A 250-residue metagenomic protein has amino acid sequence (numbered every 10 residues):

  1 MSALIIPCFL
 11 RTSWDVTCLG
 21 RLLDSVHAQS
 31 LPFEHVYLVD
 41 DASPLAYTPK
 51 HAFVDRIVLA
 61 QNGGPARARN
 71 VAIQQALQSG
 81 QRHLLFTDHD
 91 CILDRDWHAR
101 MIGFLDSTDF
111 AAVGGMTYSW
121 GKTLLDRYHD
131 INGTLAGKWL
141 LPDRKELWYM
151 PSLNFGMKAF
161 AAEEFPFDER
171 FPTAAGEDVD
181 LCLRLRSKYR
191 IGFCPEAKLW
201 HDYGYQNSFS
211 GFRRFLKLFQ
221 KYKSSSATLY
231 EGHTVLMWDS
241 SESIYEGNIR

Functional and structural regions predicted by a protein language model:
R21-F33: Short, acidic, metal-binding catalytic loop of nucleotide-sugar glycosyltransferases
A60-A76: Glycine-rich, basic loop-to-helix element that forms the pyrophosphate-binding segment of sugar-nucleotide handling
Q81-I92: Short beta-strand-to-loop acidic/aromatic patch adjacent to the donor-nucleotide binding site
D96-R127: Conserved donor NDP-sugar-binding/catalytic core segment of glycosyltransferases
W139-M157: A recurrent flexible, glycine/aromatic-enriched loop bordering the glycosyltransferase active site that acts as
T173-L181: Acidic donor-binding loop at a coil-to-helix junction in glycosyltransferase catalytic cores that engages
G192-Y203: Catalytic beta-strand/loop signature of glycosyltransferases that borders the donor
L199, F209-S240: Catalytic core of nucleotide-sugar-dependent glycosyltransferases
